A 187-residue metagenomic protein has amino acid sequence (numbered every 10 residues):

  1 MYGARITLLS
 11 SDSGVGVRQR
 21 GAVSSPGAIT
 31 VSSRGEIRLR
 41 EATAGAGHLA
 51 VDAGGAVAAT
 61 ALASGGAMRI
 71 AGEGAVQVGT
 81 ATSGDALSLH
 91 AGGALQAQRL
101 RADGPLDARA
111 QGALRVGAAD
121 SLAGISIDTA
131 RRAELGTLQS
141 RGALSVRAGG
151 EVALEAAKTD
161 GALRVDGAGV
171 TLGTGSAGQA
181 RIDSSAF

Functional and structural regions predicted by a protein language model:
I6-L8, D12-V17, V23-S24, A28-T30 (+16 more regions): Extracellular beta-strand scaffolds
